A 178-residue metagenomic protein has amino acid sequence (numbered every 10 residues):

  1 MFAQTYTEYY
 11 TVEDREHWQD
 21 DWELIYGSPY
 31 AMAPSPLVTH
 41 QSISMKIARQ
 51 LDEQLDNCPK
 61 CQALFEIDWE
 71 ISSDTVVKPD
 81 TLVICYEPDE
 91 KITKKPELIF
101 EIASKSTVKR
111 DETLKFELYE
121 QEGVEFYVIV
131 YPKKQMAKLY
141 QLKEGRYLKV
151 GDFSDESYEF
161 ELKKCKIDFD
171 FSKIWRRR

Functional and structural regions predicted by a protein language model:
M1-E122, F126-R178: Gly/Pro/Ser/Thr-rich low-complexity, intrinsically disordered segments predominantly at protein N-termini
